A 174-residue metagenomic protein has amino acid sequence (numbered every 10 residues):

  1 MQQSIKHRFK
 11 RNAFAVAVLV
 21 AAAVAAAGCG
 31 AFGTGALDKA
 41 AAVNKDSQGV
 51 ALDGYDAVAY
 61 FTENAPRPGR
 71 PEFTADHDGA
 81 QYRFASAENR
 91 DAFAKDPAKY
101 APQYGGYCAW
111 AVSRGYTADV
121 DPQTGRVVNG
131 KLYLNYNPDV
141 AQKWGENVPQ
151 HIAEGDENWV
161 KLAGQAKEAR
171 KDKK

Functional and structural regions predicted by a protein language model:
M1: Conserved acidic
S4-A17: Bacterial N-terminal signal peptides that target proteins for export
V16-A27: Bacterial N-terminal signal peptides
C29-K174: Charged, low-complexity intrinsically disordered segments
